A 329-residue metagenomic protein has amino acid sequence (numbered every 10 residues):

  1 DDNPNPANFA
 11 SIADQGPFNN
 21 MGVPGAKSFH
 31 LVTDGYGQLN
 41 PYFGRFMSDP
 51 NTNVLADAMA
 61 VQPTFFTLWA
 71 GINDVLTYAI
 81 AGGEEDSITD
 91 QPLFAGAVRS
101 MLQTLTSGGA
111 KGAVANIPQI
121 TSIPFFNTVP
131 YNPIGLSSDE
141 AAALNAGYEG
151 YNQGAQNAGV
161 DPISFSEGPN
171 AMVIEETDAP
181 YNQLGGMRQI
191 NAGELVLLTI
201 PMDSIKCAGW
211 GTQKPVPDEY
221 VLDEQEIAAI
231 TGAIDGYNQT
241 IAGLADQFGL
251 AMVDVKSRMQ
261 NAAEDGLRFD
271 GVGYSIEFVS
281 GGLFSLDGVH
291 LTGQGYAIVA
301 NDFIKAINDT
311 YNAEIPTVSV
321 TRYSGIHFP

Functional and structural regions predicted by a protein language model:
D1-P329: Conserved active-site regions of diverse hydrolases
